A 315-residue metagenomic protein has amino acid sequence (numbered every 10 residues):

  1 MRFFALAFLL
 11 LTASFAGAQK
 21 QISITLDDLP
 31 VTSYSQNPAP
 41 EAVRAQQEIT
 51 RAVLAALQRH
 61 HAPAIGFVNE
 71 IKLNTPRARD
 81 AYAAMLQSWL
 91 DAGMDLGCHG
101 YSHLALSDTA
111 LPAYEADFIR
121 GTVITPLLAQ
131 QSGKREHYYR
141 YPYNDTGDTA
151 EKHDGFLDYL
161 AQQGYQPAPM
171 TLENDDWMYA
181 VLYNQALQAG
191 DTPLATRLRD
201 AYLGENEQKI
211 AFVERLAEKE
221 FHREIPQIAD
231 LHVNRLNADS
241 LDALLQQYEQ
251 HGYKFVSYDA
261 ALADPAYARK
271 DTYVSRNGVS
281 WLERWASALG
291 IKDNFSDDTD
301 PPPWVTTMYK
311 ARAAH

Functional and structural regions predicted by a protein language model:
M1-A7: Sec-dependent signal peptide recognition, specifically the positively charged N-region followed immediately by
A13-S14: N-terminal signal peptide c-region/cleavage motif recognized by signal peptidases
A18-Y143, A229: Active-site beta->alpha N-cap acidic-glycine motif
H61, P169, F221-R223, V233-H315: C-terminal domain-boundary segment and adjacent tail
N74-A81, Y101-K254, A260: Catalytic domains of cell-wall/extracellular-matrix polysaccharide-remodeling enzymes, centered on de-N-acetylation
M85-L86, D117, L187-A189, T272-N277 (+1 more regions): Short alpha-helix boundary/capping motifs
L90-C98, I124-A129, D191-I210, V279-P301: Short, basic, helix/turn surface patches
